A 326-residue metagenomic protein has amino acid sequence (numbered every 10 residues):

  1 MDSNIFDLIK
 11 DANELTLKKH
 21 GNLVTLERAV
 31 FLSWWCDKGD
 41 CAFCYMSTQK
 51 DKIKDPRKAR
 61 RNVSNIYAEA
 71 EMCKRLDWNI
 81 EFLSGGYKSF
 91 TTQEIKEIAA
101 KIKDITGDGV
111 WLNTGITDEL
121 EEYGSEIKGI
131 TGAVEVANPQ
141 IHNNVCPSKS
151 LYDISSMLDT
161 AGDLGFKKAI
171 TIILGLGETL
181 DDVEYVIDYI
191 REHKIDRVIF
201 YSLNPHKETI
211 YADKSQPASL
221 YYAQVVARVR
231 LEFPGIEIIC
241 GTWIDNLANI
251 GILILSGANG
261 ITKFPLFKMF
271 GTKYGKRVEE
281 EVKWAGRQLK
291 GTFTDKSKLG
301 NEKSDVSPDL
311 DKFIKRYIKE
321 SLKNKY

Functional and structural regions predicted by a protein language model:
M1, Y67, R191-Y326: Auxiliary Fe-S-binding modules of radical SAM enzymes
M1-D7, E14-L15: Acidic, glycine/proline-rich low-complexity segments that act as flexible tails and inter-domain linkers
A12, C41, A161, I190 (+2 more regions): Conserved, mostly hydrophobic/aromatic
E14, K18-N65: Canonical Radical SAM [4Fe-4S] cluster-binding loop centered on the CxxxCxxC motif and its immediate flanking residues
T48-E69, C73-E94, I98-M157, A161 (+2 more regions): Core AdoMet radical
K88-F90, M157-D181, Y201-S215, G235-D245: Conserved strand-turn element in the central/C-terminal portion of the radical SAM core barrel that lines
K96-I98, S150-Y152, V183-I187, P217-Y221: Charged helix-capping and loop-helix junction motifs
W111-D118, I172-D188: Active-site glycine- and acidic-residue-rich loops that bind and position anionic ligands or nucleotide-like cofactors
